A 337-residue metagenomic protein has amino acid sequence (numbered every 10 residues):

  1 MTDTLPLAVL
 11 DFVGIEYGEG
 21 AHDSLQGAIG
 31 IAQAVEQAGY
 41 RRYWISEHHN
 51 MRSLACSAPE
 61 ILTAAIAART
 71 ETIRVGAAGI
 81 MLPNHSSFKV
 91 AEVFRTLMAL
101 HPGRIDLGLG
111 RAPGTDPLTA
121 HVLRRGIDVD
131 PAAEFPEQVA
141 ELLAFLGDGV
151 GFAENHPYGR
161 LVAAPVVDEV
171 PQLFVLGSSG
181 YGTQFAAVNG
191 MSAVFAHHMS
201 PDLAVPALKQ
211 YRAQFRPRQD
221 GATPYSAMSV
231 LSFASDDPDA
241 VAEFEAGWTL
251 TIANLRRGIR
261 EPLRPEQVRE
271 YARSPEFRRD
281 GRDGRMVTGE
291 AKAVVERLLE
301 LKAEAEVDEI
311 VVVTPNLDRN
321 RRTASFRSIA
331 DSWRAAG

Functional and structural regions predicted by a protein language model:
M1-I73: N-terminal beta1-alpha1-beta2 module of alpha/beta enzyme domains
T2-A21, P83-V150: Flexible, glycine-rich active-site loops centered on histidine and acidic residues that chelate a metal or position
L7, V35, G39, E47 (+6 more regions): Conserved, mostly hydrophobic/aromatic
L7-D11, Y43-I45, V75-A77, I105-L109 (+4 more regions): Hydrophobic faces of well-ordered beta-strands that scaffold small-molecule active sites in alpha/beta enzyme cores
D11-Q26, I80-F88, V167-G177, S235 (+1 more regions): Active-site mouth loops of central-metabolism enzymes
H22-A34, S178-Q184, A291-E300: Short, acidic/polar
D128-V162, L203-V307, R334-G337: An alpha-helical appendage that flanks or caps ligand/catalytic pockets
L176-D202, A207-L208: A conserved active-site cap/scaffold subdomain adjacent to cofactor or substrate pockets
